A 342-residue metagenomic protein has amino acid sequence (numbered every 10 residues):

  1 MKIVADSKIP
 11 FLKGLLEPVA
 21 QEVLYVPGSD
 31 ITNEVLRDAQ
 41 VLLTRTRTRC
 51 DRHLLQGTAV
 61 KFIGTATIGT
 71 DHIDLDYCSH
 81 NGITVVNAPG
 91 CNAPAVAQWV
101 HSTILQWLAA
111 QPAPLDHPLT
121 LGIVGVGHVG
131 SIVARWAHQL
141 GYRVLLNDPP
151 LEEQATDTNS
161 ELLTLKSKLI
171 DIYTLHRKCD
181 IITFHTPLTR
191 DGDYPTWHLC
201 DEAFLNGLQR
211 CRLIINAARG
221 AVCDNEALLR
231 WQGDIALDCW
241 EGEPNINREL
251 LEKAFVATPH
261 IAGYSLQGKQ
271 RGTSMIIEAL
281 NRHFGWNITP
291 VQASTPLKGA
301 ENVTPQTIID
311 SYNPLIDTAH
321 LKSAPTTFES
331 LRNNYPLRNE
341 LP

Functional and structural regions predicted by a protein language model:
M1-A39, L145: N-terminal glycine-/charge-rich "phosphate-binding" loop or analogous flexible N-terminal tail
D6, T44-R45, A66, T183-T186 (+1 more regions): Short, well-ordered coil/turn residues at beta-beta hairpins and beta-strand->alpha-helix junctions within
Q40-P114: Phosphate/diphosphate ligand-binding glycine-rich loop within oxidoreductases
C50, E153-R248: Rossmann-like adenosine-cofactor binding region
P89, A97, H117-H138: Glycine-rich adenosine-cofactor-binding loop
A97-A113, H138-Y142, T273-R282: Oxidoreductase and adenylate-handling cofactor-binding alpha/beta cores
L140-D157: NAD(P)-binding Rossmann-fold cofactor-contacting core
C211, A217-P342: Rossmann-like dinucleotide-binding domain for NAD(H)/NADP(H)
